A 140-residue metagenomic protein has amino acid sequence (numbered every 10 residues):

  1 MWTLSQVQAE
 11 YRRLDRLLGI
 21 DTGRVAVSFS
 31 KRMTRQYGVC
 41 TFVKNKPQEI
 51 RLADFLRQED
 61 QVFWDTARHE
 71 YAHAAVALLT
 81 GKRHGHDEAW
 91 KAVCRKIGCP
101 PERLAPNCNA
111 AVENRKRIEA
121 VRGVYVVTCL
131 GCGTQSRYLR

Functional and structural regions predicted by a protein language model:
M1-D65, A74-R140: Active-site-proximal or metal-binding-adjacent scaffold patches in catalytic folds
E70: Walker B catalytic acidic pair
